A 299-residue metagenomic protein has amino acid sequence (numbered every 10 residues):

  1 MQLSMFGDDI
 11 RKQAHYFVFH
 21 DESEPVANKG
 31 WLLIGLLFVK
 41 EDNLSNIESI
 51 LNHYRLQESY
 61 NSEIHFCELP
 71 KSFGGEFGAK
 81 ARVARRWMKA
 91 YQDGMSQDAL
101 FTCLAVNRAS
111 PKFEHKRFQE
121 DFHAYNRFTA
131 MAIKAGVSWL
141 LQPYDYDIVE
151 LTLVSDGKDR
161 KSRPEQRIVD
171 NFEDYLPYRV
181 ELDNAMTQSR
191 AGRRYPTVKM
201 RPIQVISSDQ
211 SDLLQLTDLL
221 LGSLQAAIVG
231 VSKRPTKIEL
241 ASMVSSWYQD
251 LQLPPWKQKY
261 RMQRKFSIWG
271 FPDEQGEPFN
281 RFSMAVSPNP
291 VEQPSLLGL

Functional and structural regions predicted by a protein language model:
M1-L299: Phosphate-ester processing/binding pockets and catalytic centers
